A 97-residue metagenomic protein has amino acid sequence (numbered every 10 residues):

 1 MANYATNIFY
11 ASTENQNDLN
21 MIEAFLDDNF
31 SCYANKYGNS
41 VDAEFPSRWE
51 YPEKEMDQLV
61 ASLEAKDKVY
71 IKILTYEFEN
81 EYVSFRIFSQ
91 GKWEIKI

Functional and structural regions predicted by a protein language model:
M1-D27: Short, extreme N-terminal segment that most often corresponds to the first beta-strand
E23-I97: Charged interaction segments
